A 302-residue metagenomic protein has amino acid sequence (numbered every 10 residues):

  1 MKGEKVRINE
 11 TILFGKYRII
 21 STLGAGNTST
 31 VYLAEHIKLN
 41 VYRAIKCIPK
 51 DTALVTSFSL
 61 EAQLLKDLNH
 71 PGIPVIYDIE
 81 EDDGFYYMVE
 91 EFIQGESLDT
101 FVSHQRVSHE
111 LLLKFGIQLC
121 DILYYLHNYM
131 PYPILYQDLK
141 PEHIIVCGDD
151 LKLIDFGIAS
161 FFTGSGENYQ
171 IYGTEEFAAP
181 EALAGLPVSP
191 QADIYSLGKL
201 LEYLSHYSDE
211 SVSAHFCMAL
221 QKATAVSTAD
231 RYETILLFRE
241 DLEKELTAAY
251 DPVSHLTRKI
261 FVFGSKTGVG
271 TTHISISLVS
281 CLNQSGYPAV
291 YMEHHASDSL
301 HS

Functional and structural regions predicted by a protein language model:
P49-D67: AlphaC helix of the eukaryotic protein kinase fold
D78-I79: A short, aromatic-enriched beta-strand patch in the conserved N-lobe beta-sheet of the protein kinase catalytic domain
D83-S97, F101: Conserved short submotifs of the Hanks-type protein kinase catalytic core that shape the nucleotide-binding pocket
D121-I134: Protein kinase catalytic-loop region centered on the HRD/HxD motif
E167-E181: Conserved activation segment of eukaryotic-like protein kinases, specifically the C-terminal portion of the activation
D193: Conserved catalytic-loop aspartate of Hanks-type protein kinases
F261-S302: Walker A/P-loop NTP-binding active-site region of P-loop NTPases, recognizing the glycine-rich GxxxxGKT/S
